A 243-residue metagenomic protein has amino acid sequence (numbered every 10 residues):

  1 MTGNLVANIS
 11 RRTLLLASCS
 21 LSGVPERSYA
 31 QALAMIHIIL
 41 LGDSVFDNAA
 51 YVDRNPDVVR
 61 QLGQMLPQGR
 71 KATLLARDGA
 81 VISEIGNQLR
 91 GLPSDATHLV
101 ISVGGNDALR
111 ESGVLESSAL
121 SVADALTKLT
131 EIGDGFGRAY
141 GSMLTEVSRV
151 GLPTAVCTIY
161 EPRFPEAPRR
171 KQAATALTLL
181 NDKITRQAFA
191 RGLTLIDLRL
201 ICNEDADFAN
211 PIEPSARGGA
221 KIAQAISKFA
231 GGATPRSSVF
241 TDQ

Functional and structural regions predicted by a protein language model:
M1-L21: N-terminal secretory signal peptides and thylakoid transit peptides that target proteins across membranes
T2-G3, R12, D57-Q68, V103-G105 (+1 more regions): An N-terminal domain-start capping segment
S18, A49-A50, A230: Activation segment
Y29-D78, Q88-D95: Serine-esterase "nucleophile elbow" of acetyl-processing enzymes
A80, E84: N-terminal beta-loop-helix "entrance" segment that forms/cooperates in small-molecule cofactor or anionic ligand
N87-D242: Alpha-helical cap/lid subdomain in secreted, periplasmic, or secretory-pathway luminal O-acyl-processing enzymes
